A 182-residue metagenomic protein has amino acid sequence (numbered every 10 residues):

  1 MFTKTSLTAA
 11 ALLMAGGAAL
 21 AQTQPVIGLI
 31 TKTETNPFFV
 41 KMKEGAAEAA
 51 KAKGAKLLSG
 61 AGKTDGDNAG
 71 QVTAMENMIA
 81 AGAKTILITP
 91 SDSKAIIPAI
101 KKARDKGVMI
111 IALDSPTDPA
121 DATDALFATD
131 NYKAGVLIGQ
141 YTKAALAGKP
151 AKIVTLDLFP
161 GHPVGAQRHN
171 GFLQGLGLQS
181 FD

Functional and structural regions predicted by a protein language model:
T3, A9, L20-D182: A residue-level marker of the well-folded mature domains of exported/periplasmic proteins
G16-A18: N-terminal signal peptide c-region/cleavage motif recognized by signal peptidases
